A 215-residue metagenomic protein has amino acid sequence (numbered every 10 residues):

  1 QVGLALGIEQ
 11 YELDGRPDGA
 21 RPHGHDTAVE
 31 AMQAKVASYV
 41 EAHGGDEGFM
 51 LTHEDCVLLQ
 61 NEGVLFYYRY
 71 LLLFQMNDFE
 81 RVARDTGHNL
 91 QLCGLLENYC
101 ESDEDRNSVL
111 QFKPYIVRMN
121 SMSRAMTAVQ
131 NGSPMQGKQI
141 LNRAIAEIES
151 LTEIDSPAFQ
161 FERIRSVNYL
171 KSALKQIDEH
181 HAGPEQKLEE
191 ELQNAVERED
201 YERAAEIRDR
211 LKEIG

Functional and structural regions predicted by a protein language model:
Q1-L96, E149: N-terminal alpha-helical interaction modules that lie
E41-H43, Y115-Q130, F161-P184: Alpha-helical linker/edge segments of TPR/alpha-solenoid repeat scaffolds and analogous pre-/post-domain helices
F66-Y67, D85, P114, S121-R124 (+1 more regions): TPR repeat positional signature
Y70-L73, N77, R118, S123-A128 (+1 more regions): Conserved small-residue packing positions in alpha-helical repeats and bundles
F79, A83-N107, A144-E162, R210-G215: Short, charge-rich amphipathic alpha-helical segments embedded in non-transmembrane helical bundles/solenoids
V82, N89, P134-I140, A204: Solenoid-repeat scaffolds in large eukaryotic assemblies
